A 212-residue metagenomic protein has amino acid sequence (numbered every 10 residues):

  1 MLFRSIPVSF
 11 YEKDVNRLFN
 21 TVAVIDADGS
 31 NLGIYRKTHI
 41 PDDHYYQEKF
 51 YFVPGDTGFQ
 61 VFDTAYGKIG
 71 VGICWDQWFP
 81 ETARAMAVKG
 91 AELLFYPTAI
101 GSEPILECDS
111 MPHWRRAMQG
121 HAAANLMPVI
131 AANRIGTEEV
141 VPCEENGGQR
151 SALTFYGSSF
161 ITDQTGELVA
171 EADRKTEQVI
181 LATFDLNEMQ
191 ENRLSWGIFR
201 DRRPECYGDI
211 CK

Functional and structural regions predicted by a protein language model:
F3-P7, K68, C74-V179: CN hydrolase (nitrilase-like) catalytic-core segments centered on the catalytic cysteine and neighboring Lys/Glu
V8, T21-V24, Q60, S159-I161 (+1 more regions): Short beta-strand scaffold segments in enzyme catalytic cores
K13-T98, S102-G120, S195-W196: Active-site catalytic loop in hydrolytic enzyme cores
D26, L186-E188: Non-catalytic surface loops within mature trypsin-like serine protease
S30-G33, E167-V169, Q190: Short helix-loop capping/hinge motifs at secondary-structure junctions, enriched in acidic/polar residues
Y35, F62, A132, A172 (+1 more regions): Hydrophobic residues at beta-strand termini and immediately following loops that shape nucleotide-binding pockets
E188-K212: A conserved C-terminal secondary-structure "cap"
